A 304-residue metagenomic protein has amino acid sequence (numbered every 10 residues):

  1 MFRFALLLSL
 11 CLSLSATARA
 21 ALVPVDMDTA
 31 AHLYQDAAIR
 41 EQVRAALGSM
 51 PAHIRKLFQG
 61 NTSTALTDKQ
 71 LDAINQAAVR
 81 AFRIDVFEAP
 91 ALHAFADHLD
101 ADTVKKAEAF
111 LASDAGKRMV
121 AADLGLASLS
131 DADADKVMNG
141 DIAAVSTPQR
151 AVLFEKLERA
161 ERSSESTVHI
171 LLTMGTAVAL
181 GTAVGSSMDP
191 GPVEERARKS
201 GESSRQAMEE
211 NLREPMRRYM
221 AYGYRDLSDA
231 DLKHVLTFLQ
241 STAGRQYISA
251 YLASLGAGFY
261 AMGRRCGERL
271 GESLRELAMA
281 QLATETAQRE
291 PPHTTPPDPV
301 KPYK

Functional and structural regions predicted by a protein language model:
A5-S15: Bacterial N-terminal signal peptides
A21-D131, C266, R289: N-terminal Sec/ER secretory leader and immediately downstream segment of secreted/extracellular precursors
T29-R44, A132-V178, R269-K304: An acidic-aromatic pocket/loop used at catalytic or ligand-binding sites
D36-V43, N75-F82, A91-F95, K106-A109 (+6 more regions): Second-shell loop/turn segments in exported
A122, A127-D135, N139-I142, S146 (+2 more regions): Outer-membrane beta-barrel domain signature
A127-R225: Extended amphipathic alpha-helical interaction segments
R198, Q206-K304: A cross-kingdom marker for long, charged
